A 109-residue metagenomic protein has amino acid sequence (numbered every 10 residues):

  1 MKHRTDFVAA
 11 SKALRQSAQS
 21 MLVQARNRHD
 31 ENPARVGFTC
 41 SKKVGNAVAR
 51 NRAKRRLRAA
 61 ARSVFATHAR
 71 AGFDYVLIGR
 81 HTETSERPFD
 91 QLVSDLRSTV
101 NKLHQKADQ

Functional and structural regions predicted by a protein language model:
M1-Q109: Positively charged, solvent-exposed patches that mediate nucleic-acid binding
